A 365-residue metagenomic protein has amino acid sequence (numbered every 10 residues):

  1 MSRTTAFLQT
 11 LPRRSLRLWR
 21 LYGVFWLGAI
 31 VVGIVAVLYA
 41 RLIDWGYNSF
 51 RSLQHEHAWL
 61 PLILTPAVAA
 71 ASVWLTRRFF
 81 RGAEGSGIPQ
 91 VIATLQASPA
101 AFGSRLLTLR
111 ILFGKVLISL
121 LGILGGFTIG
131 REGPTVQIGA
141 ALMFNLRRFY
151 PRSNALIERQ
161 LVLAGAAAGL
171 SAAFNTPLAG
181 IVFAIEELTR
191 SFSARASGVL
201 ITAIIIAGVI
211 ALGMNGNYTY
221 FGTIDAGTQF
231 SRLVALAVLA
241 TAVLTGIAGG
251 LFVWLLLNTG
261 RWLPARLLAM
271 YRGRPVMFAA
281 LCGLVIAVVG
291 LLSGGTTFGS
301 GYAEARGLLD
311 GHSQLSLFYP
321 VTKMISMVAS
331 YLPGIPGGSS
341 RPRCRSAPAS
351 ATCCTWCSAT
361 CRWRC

Functional and structural regions predicted by a protein language model:
M1-C365: Alpha-helical transmembrane segments and immediately membrane-proximal extracytoplasmic
